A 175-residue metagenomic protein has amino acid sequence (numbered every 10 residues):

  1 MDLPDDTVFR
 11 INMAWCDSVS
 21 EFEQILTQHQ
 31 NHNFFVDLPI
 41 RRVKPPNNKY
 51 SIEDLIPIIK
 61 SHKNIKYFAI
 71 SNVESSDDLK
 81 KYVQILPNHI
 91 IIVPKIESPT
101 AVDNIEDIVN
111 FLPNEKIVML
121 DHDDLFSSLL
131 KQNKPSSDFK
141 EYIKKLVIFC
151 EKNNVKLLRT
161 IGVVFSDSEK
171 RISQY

Functional and structural regions predicted by a protein language model:
M1-Y175: Expand to "…catalyze enediolate/carbanion chemistry for C-C bond making/breaking, isomerization, decarboxylation
